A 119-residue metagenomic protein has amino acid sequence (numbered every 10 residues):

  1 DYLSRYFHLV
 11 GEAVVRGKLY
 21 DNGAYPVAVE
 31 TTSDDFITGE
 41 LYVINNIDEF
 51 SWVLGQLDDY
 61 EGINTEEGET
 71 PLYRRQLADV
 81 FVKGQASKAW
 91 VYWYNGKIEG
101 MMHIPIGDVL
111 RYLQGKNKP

Functional and structural regions predicted by a protein language model:
D1-P119: Glycine-aromatic micro-motifs
